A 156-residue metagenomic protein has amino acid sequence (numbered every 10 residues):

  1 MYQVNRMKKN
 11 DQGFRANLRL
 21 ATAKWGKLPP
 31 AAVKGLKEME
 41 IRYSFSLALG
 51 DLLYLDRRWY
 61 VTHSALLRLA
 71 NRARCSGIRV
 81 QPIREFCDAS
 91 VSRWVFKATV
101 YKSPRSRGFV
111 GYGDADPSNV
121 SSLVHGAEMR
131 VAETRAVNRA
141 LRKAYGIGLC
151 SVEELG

Functional and structural regions predicted by a protein language model:
Y2-G156: Polyanion-binding surfaces on beta-sheet-dominated domains and ring/shell assemblies
